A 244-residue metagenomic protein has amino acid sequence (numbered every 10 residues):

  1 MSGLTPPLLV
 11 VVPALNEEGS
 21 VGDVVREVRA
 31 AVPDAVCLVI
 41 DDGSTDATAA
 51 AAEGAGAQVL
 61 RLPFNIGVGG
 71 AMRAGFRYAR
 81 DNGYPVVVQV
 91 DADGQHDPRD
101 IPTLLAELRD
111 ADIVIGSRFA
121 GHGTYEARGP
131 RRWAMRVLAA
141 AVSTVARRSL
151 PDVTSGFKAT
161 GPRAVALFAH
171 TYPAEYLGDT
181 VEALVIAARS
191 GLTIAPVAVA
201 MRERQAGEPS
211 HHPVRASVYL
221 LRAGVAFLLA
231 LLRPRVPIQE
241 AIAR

Functional and structural regions predicted by a protein language model:
P7-L9, E182: Cell-envelope/extracellular polymer assembly enzymes that use nucleotide-activated donors
L9-P13, R61: Short hydrophobic beta-strand elements that form part of the catalytic alpha/beta core underpinning NDP-sugar/donor
N16-A30: Short, well-formed alpha-helical segments that are part of the catalytic scaffolds of diverse glycosyltransferases
G19-D23, D46-A50, I66, G70 (+1 more regions): Residue-level preference for short helical/loop micro-motifs built around acidic side chains
D41-A49, G94: A conserved acidic beta->alpha catalytic loop
Q58, L62-D81, P98-L177, R204-L221 (+2 more regions): Acceptor/aglycone-binding surface of glycosyltransferases and processive sugar-polymer synthases
Y84-Q95: Short beta-strand-to-loop acidic/aromatic patch adjacent to the donor-nucleotide binding site
S149, Y172-E175, L184-R202: Catalytic donor-sugar/metal-binding loop of nucleotide-sugar-dependent glycosyltransferases
